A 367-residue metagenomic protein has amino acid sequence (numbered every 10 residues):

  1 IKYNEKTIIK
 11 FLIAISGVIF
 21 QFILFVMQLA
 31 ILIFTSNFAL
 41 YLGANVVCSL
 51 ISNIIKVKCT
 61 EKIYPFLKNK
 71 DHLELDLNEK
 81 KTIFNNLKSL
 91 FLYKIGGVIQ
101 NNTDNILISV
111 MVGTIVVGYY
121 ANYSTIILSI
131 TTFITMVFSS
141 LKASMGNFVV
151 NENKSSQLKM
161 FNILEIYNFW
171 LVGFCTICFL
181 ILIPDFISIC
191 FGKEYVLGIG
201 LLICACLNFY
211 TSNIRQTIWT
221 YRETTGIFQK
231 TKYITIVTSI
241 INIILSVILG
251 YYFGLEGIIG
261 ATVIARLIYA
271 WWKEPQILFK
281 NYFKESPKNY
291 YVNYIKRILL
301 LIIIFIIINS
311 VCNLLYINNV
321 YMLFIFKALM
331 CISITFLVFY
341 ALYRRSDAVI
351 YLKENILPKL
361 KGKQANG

Functional and structural regions predicted by a protein language model:
I1-E5, I13-Q28, Y41-V57, Y93 (+10 more regions): Short runs within selected transmembrane alpha-helices of multi-pass transporters and secretion channels
K6, Y64-K68, Y123, I127-E165 (+1 more regions): Helix-loop junctions and terminal segments of transmembrane helices in multi-pass membrane transport/translocation
L29, F179, I243-V247, L301-Y316: Hydrophobic alpha-helical transmembrane segments in multi-pass integral membrane proteins
A30-T35, F91-K94, V98-S129, N147-F148 (+4 more regions): Helix-terminus/linker motif at the lipid-water interface of multi-pass membrane proteins
F38-G43, N78-N86, I108-L128, S156 (+1 more regions): Interfacial/gating helices of multi-pass transporter permease domains
F38-L42, I54-N101, S144-K159, K280-I295 (+1 more regions): Interhelical loop/hinge segments that connect adjacent transmembrane helices in multipass membrane
L180-Y210, F283: Interfacial segments at transmembrane-helix termini and the short loops linking adjacent helices
E285-S286, N309-G367: Membrane-proximal transmembrane or re-entrant/amphipathic helices at the cytosolic face
